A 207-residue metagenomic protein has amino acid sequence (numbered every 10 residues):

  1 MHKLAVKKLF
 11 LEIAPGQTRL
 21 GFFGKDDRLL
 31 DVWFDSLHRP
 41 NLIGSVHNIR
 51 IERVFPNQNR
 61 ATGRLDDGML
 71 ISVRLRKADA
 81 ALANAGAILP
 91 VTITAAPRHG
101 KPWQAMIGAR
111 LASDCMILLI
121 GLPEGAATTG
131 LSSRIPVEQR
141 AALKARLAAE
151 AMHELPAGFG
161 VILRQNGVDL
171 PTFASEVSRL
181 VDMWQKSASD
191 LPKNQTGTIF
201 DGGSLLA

Functional and structural regions predicted by a protein language model:
M1-A207: Single-stranded RNA-binding surfaces
